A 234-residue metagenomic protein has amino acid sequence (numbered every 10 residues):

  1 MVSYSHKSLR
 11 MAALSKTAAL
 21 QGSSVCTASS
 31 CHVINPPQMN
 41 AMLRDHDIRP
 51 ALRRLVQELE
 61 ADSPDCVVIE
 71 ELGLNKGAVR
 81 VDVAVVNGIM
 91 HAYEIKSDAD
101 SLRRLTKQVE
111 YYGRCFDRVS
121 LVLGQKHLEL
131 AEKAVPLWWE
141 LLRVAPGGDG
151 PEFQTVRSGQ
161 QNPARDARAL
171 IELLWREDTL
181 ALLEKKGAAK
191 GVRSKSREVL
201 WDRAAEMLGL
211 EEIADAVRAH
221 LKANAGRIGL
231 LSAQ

Functional and structural regions predicted by a protein language model:
S3-R10, S15, S23-S24, S29-S30: Low-acidity, Ser/Thr- and Arg-rich intrinsically disordered low-complexity segments
I34-H91, K133: Active-site metal-binding core of divalent-cation-utilizing nuclease and nuclease-like domains
Q57-E58, W139-Q234: Non-catalytic C-terminal interaction segments of nucleic acid-processing enzymes
G73, S97, K126: Short, glycine/serine-rich, charged loops/turns that create anion-binding and catalytic segments at active sites
N75, A99, G148: Residue-level detector of flexible, active-site-proximal loop/helix-junction positions within diverse enzyme catalytic
N87-L102, T106: Short beta-strand-loop-alpha-helix junction that forms the active-site gateway of nucleic-acid-processing nucleases
D100-A145: Catalytic cores of nucleic-acid endonucleases
